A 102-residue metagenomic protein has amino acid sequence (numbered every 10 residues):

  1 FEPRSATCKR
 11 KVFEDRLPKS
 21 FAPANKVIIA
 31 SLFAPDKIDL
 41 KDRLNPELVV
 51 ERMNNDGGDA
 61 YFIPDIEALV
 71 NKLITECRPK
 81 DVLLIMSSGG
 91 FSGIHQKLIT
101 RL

Functional and structural regions predicted by a protein language model:
F1-L102: ATP-dependent carboxylate-amine ligase
